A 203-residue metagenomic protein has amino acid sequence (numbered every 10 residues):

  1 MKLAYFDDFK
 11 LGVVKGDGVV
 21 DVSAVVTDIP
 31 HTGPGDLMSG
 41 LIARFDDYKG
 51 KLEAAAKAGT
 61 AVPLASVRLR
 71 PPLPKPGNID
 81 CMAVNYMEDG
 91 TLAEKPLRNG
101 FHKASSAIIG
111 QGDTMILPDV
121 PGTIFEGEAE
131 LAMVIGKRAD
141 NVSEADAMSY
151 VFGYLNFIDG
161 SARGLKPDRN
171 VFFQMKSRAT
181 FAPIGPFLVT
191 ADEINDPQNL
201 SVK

Functional and structural regions predicted by a protein language model:
M1-R98, D192-N195: N-terminal non-catalytic cap/leader segment that marks the start of a structured domain
R70, P76-K203: Glycine-enriched loop-and-adjacent helix/strand subsegments that border the catalytic/binding cleft of enzyme cores
